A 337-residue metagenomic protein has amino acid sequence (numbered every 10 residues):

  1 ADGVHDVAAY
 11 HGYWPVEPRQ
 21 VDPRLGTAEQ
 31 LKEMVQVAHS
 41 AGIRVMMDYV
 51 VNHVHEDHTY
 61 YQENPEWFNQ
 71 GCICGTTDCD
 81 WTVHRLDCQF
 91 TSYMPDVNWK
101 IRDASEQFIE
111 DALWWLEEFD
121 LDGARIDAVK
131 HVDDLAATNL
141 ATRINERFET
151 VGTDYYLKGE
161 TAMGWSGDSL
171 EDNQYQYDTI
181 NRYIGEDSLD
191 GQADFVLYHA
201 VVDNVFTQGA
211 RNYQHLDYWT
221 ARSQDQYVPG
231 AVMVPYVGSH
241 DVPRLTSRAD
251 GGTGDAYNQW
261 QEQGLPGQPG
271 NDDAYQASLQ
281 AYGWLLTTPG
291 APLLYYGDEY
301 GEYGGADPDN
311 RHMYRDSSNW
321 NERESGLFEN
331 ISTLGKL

Functional and structural regions predicted by a protein language model:
A1-F119, A136-T161, G167-S169, Q176-N181: Substrate-binding/active-site clefts of carbohydrate-active enzymes
A9, R244-S247, Y303-A306: Short acidic/His/Gly/Ser-rich catalytic and metal-binding motifs that mark active-site loops of diverse hydrolases
G12-A28, E56, F90-S105, D122-V132 (+5 more regions): The substrate-binding groove and active-site-proximal loops of carbohydrate-active enzymes, especially glycoside
V35, H39, I43, E110-L113 (+6 more regions): Active-site-proximal helices and loops of the catalytic beta/alpha 8
S278: Conserved interdomain hinge at the start of the Helicase C-terminal
